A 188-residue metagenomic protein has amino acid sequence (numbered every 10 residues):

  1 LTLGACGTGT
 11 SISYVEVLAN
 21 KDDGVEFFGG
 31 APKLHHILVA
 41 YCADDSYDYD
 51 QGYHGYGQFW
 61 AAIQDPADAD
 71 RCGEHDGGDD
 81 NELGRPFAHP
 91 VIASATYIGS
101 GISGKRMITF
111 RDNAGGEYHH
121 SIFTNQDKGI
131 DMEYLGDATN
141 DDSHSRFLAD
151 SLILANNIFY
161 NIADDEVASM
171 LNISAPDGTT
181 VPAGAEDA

Functional and structural regions predicted by a protein language model:
L1-A188: Extracellular beta-rich repeat passengers
